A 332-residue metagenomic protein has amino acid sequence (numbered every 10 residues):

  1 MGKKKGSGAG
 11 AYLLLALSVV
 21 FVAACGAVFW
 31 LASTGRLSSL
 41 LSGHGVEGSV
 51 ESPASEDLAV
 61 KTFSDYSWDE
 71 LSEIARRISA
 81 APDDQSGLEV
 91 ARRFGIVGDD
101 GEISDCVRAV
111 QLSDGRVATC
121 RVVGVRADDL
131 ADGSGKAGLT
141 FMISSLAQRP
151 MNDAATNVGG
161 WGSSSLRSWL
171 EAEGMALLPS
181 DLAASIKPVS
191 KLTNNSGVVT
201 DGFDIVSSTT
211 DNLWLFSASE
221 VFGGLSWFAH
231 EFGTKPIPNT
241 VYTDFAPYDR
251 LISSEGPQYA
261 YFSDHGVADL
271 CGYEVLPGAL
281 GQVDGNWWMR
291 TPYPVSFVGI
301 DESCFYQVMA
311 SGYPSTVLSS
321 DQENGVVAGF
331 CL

Functional and structural regions predicted by a protein language model:
M1-S55: Gram-positive cell-envelope targeting signals
L40, G45-L332: Collagenous Gly-X-Y triple-helix signature in extracellular proteins
